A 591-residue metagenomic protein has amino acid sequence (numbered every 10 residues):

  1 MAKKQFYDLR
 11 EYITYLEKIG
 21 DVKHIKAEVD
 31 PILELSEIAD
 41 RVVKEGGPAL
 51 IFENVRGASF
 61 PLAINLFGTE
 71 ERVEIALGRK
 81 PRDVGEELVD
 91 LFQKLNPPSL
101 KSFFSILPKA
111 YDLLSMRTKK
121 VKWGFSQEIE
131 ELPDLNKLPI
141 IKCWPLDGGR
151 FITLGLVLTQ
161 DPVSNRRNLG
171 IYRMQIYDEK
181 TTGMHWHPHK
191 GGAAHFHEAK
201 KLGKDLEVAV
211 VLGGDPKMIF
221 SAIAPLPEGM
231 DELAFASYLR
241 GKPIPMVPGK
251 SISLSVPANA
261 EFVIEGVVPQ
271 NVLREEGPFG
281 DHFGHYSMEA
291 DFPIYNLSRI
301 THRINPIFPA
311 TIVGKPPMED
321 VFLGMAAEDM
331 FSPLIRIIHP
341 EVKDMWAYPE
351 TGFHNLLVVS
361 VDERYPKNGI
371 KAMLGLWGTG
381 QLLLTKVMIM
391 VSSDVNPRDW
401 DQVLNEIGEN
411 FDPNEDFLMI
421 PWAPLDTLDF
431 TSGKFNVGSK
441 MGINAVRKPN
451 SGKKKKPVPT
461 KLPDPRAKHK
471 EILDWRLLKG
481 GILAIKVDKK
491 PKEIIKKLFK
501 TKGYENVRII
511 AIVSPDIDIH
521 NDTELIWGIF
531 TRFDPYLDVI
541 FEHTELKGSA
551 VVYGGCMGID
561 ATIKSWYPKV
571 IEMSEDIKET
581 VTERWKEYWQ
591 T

Functional and structural regions predicted by a protein language model:
M1-F279, G284-T591: Extended, highly charged
